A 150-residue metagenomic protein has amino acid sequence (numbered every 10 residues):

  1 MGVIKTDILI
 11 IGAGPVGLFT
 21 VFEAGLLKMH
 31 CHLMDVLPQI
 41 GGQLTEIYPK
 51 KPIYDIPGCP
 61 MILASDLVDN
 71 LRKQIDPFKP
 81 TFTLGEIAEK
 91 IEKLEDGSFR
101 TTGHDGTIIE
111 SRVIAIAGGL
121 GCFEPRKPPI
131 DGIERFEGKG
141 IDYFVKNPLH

Functional and structural regions predicted by a protein language model:
M1-I11, F82-H150: FAD-binding core/adjacent interface of flavoenzyme oxidoreductases
L9-I11, G25-I47: Glycine-rich FAD pyrophosphate-binding loop
G12-V16: Glycine-rich Rossmann-fold phosphate-binding loop(s) that bind the pyrophosphate of adenine dinucleotide cofactors
L27-K28, P49-K51, D131-E134: Glycine-rich, phosphate-binding/catalytic loops in enzymes
T45-I108: N-terminal Rossmann-like dinucleotide/flavin-binding domain of flavoprotein oxidoreductases that bind FAD/FMN
